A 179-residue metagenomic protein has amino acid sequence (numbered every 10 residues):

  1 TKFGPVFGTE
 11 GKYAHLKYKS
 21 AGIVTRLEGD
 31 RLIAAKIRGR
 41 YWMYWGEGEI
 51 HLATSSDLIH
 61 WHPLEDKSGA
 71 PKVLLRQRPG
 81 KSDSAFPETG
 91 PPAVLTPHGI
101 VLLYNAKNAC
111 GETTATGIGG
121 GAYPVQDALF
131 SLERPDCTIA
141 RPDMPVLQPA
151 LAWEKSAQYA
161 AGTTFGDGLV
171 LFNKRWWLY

Functional and structural regions predicted by a protein language model:
T1-A85, V94-A160, F172-W177: Beta-rich carbohydrate-recognition and catalytic domains
E88-G90: Transmembrane beta-barrel architecture of outer membranes
P92, G168: Short, surface-exposed charged micro-motifs
F165: Canonical pleckstrin homology
